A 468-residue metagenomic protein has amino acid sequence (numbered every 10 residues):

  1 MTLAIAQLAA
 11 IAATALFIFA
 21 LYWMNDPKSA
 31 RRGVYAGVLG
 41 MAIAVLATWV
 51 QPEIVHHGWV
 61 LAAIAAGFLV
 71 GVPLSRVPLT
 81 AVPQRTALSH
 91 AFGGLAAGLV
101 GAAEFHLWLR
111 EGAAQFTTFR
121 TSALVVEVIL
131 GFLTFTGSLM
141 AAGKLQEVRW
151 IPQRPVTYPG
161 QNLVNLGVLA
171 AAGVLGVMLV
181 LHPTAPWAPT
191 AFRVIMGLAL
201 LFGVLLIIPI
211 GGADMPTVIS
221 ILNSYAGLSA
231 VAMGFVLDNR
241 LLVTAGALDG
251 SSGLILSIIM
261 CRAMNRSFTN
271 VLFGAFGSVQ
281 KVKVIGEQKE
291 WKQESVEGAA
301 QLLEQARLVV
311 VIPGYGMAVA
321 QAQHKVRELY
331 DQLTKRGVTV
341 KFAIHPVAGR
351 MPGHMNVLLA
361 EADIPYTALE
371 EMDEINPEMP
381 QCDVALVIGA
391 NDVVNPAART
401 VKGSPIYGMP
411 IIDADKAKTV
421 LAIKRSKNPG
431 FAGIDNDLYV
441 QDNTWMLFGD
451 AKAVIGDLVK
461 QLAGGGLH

Functional and structural regions predicted by a protein language model:
M1-T14, V34, Q51-F68, R120-F135 (+1 more regions): Structural signature of hydrophobic alpha-helical transmembrane segments
A10-L21, M41-T48, I64-P73, V100-G101 (+4 more regions): Hydrophobic core segments of alpha-helical transmembrane domains in multi-pass membrane transport and ion-translocation
L16-S29, F68-T86, S138-P155, F202-M215 (+1 more regions): C-terminal ends of transmembrane helices
R31-G40, V60-A62, A81-G94, R154-L166 (+1 more regions): Cytoplasmic-side transmembrane-helix entry/capping segments in multi-pass membrane proteins
T48-L61, P73-Q84, G98-Q115, V180-T184: Transmembrane alpha-helix boundary signature
A103-Q115, V180-P186, T217, S224-A245: Transmembrane helix-loop junctions at the membrane interface of multipass transporters and ion channels
L248-A306: Membrane-interfacial segments at transmembrane helix termini in multi-pass membrane proteins
E287-H468: Structured cytosolic domains appended to multi-pass membrane proteins
